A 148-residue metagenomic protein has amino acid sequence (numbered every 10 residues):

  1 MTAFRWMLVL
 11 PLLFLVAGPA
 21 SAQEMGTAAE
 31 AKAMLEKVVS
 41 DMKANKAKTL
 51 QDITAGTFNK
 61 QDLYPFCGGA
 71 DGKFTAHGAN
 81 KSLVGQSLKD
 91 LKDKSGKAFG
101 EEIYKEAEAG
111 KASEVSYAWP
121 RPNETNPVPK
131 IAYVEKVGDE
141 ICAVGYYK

Functional and structural regions predicted by a protein language model:
T2-K148: N-terminal membrane-sensor/transducer module of prokaryotic signaling receptors
